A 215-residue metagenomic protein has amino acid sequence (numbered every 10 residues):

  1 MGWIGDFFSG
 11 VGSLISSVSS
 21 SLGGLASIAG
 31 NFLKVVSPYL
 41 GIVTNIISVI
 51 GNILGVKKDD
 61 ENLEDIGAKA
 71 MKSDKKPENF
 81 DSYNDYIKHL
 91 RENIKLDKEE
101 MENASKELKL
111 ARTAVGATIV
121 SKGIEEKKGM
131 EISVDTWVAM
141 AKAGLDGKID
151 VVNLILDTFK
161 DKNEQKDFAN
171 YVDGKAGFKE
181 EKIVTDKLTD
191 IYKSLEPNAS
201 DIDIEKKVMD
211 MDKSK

Functional and structural regions predicted by a protein language model:
M1-L14: Short, intrinsically disordered N-terminal pre-domain segments
M1-W3, M209-K215: Short acidic DE-rich linear segments
V11-K57: Membrane-active amphipathic alpha-helices enriched in small hydrophobic residues
G51-K206, S214: Amphipathic, membrane-inserting segments
